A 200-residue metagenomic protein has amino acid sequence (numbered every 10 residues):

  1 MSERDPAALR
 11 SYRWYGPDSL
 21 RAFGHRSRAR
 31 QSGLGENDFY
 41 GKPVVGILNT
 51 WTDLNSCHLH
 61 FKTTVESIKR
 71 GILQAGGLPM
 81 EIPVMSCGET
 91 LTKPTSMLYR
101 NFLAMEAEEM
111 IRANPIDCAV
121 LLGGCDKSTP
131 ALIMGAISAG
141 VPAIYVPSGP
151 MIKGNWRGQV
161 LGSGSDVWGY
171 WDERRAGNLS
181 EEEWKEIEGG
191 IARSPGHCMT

Functional and structural regions predicted by a protein language model:
M1-K42: N-terminal amphipathic/basic leader segments beginning at the initiator methionine
R4-Y15, V45-T52, I82-P94, S165 (+2 more regions): Gly-rich Lys/Arg/Thr-decorated short loops/hinges at beta-loop-alpha junctions or inter-strand turns that position
Y15-G16, N55, L59, C198: Generic amphipathic alpha-helical segments used as scaffolds and interaction surfaces in large, multi-domain proteins
D18, N55, D172-R175: Short, isolated positions within intrinsically disordered regulatory regions of eukaryotic proteins
S19-R28, L59-E66, T90, L161-Y170 (+1 more regions): Short, mixed-charge, low-aromatic patches
A29, M97-T200: Active-site cavity-forming subdomains of large catalytic enzyme subunits
S32-G35, S67, G177: Glycine-centered secondary-structure boundary/capping sites
N37-P147: Long, structured ligand/cofactor-binding scaffold of large enzymes
